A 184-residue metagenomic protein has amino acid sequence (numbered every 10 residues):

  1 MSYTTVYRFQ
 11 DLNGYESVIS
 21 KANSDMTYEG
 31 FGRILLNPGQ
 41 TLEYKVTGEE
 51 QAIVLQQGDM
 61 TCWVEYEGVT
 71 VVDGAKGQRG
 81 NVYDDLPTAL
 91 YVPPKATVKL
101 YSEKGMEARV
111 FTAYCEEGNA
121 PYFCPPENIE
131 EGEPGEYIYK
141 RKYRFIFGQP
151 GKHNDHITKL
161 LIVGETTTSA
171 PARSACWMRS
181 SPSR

Functional and structural regions predicted by a protein language model:
M1-E43, E50-W63: Hydrophobic, proline/glycine-rich low-complexity stretches
M1-T27, A113-S174: A short, N-terminal "cap"/entry segment at the start of jelly-roll beta-barrel domains of the cupin/DSBH fold
F31-L35, A52, A89-Y91, V110 (+1 more regions): Conserved hydrophobic/aromatic beta-strand scaffold that supports enzyme active sites
P38-T41, P93-A96, G105, T166 (+1 more regions): Tight coil/turn sites that cap or link beta-strands
Y44, C62-W63, V92, L100: A generic structural signal for residues embedded in beta-strands
K45, T70-G77, F123-C124: Short amphipathic beta-strand/extended segments with alternating polar/hydrophobic composition
T47-V72, E165-R184: Glycine- and acidic-residue-biased ligand/ion/polar-headgroup-sensing regions
K76-G118: Ligand-binding loop in jelly-roll beta-barrel domains
